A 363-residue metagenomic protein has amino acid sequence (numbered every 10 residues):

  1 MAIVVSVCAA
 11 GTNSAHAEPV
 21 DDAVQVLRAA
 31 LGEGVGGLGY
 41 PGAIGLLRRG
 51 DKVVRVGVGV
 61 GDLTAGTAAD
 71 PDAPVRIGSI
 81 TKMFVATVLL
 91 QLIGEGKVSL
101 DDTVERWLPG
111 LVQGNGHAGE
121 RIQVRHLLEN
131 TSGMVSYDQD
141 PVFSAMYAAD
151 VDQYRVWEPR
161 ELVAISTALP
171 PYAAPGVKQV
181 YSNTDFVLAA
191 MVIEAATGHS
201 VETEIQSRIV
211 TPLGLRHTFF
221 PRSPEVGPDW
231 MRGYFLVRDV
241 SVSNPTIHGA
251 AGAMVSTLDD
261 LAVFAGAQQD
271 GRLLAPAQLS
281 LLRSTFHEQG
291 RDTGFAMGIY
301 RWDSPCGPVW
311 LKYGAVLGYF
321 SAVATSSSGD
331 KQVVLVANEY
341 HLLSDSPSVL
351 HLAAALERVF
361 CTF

Functional and structural regions predicted by a protein language model:
M1-A17: Secretory targeting and sorting signals
E18-V56, V242-F363: Catalytic loop of the DD-peptidase/beta-lactamase superfamily, centered on the K-T-G motif and neighboring
A23, L27, I77, T81 (+4 more regions): Hydrophobic (often cysteine-bearing) scaffold residues that line and stabilize catalytic clefts of nucleotide/cofactor
L31, D51, K82-V85, L89 (+7 more regions): Residue-level preference for non-acidic, small/hydrophobic
L38-P41, T64-L127, A173-S182, G249-G252: Short active-site loop at a secondary-structure junction that contains or immediately precedes the catalytic residue(s)
G50, G61-L63, S132-G133, E225 (+1 more regions): Solvent-exposed coil/turn segments that connect beta secondary-structure elements in extracytoplasmic/periplasmic
R55, G116-A315: Short, surface-exposed loop or secondary-structure junction motifs that flank catalytic or metal-binding residues
E95-S99, H199, G329: Phosphate-handling active-site elements
